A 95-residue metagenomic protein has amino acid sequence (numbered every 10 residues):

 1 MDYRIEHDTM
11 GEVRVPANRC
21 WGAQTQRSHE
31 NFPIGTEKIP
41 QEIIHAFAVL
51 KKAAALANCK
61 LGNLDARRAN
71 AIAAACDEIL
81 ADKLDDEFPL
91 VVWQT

Functional and structural regions predicted by a protein language model:
M1-T95: Conserved, well-structured ligand/cofactor-binding cores
